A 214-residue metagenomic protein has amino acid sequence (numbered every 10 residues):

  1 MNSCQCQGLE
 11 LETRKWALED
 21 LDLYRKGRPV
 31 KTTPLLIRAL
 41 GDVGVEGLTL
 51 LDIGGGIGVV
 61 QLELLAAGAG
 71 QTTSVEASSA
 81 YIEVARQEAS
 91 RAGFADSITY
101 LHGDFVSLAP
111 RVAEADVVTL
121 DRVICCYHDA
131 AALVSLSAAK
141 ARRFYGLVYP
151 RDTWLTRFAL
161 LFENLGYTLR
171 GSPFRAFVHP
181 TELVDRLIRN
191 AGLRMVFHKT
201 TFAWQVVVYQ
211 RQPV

Functional and structural regions predicted by a protein language model:
M1-V43: Conserved class I S-adenosyl-L-methionine
I57-G68: Conserved SAM-binding loop of SAM-dependent methyltransferases across substrates and taxa, primarily the Class I
S78: Conserved SAM/SAH-binding beta-strand->alpha-helix loop
A85-R86: Conserved SAM-binding loop
F94-F105: Conserved SAM-binding strand-loop segment of SAM-dependent methyltransferases
V117-D129: A short SAM/SAH-binding and catalytic strip from SAM-dependent methyltransferases
Y127-S137: A short, conserved alpha-helix within the catalytic core of class I
R142-R151: Conserved beta-strand signature within the Rossmann-like core of class I S-adenosyl-L-methionine
